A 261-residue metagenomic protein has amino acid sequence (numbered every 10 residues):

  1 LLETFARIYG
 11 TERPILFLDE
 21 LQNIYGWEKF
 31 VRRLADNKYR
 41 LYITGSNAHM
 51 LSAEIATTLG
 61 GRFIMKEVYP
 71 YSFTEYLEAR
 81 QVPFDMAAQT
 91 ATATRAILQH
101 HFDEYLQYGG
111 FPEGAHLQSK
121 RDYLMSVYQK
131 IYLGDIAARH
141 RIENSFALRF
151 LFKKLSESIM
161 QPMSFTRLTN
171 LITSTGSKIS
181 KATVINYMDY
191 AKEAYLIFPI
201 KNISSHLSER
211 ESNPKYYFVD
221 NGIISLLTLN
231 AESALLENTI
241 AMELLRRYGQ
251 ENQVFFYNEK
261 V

Functional and structural regions predicted by a protein language model:
L1-T11: Conserved NTP-binding/hydrolysis module of P-loop NTPases
G10-W27: Conserved P-loop NTPase "ATPase switch" module shared by AAA+ and STAND
F17, R40-S46, E67: Structural recognition of the conserved hydrophobic beta-strand(s) that form the central parallel beta-sheet of P-loop
D19, T44, Y76, L106-G109 (+3 more regions): Conserved RecA-like P-loop NTPase ATPase core
N23-G26, M50, I224: Residues immediately C-terminal
E28-I43, H49, T57-T58: Conserved catalytic/switch belt of AAA+ P-loop NTPases
A48, E54-P162: Interdomain motor-coupling "hinge/lid" segment immediately C-terminal to the ATP-binding subdomain of NTP-driven enzymes
H116-V261: Accessory nucleic acid-recognition modules appended to NTPase machines
